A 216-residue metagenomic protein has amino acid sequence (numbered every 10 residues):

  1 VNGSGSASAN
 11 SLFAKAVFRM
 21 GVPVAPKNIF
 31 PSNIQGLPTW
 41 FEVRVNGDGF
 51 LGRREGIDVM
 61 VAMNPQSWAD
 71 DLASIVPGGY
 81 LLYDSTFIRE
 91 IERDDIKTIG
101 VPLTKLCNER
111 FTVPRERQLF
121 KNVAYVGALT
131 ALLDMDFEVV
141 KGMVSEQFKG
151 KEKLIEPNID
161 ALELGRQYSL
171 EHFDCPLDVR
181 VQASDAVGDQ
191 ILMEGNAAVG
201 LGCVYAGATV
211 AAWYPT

Functional and structural regions predicted by a protein language model:
V1-A212: Active-site cofactor/cluster-binding pocket
Y214-T216: Short, intrinsically disordered, charge-balanced linker/junction segments flanking boundaries in proteins
